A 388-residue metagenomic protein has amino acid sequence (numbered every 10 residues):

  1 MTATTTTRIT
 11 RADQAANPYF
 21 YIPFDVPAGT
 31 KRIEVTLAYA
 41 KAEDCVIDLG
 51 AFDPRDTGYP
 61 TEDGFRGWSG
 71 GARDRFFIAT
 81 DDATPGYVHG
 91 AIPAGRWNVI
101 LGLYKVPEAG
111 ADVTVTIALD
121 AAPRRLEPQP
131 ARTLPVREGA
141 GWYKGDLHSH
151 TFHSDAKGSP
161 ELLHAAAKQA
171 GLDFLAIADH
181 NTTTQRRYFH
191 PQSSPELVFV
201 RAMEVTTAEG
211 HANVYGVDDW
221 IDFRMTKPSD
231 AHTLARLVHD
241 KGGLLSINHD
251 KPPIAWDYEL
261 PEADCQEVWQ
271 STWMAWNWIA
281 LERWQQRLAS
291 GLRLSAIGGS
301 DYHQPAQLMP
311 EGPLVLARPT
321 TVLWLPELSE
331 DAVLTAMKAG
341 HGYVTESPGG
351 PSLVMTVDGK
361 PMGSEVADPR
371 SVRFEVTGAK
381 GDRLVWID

Functional and structural regions predicted by a protein language model:
M1-K41, T116-P123, P128-A140: Solvent-exposed, flexible loop/coil segments flanking beta-strands in beta-rich domains
A3-A15, A38-T84: Surface-exposed beta-strand/loop patches in noncatalytic accessory domains and peripheral targeting/linker segments
Y21-K31, Y87-A94, V366-D368: Extracellular and analogous surface-interaction loops
K31-L37, V88-G110: Noncatalytic modules at the cell exterior or secretory-pathway interfaces, chiefly beta-strand-rich lectin/adhesion
C45-I47, P107-L119: Edge beta-strands of jelly-roll/beta-sandwich modules across compartments, strongly enriched in secreted/luminal
D48-F52, T114-T116, R383-I387: Beta-strand signatures of extracellular beta-sandwich domains
A122, P305-D388: C-terminal functional module detector
A131-E262, E267-W284, S290, G299-M309 (+1 more regions): A metal-dependent hydrolase metal-coordination microenvironment
